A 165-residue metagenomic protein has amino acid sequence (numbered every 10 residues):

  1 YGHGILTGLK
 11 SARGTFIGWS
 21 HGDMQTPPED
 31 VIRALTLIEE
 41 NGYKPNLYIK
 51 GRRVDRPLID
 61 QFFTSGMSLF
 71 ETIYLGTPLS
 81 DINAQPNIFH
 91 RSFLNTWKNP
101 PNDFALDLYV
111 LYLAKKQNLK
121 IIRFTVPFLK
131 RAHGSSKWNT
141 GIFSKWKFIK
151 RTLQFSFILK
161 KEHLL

Functional and structural regions predicted by a protein language model:
Y1-S11, F16-W19, P28-F104, R131-K147 (+1 more regions): Acceptor/aglycone-binding surface of glycosyltransferases and processive sugar-polymer synthases
S20-G22, F124: Cofactor-binding loops of NAD(P)H-dependent oxidoreductases, dominated by short-chain dehydrogenase/reductases
M24-T26: Acidic metal-phosphate-binding loop of nucleotide-sugar-dependent transferases
P78, N99-N102, Y112-L129: Catalytic donor-sugar/metal-binding loop of nucleotide-sugar-dependent glycosyltransferases
Y109: Cell-envelope/extracellular polymer assembly enzymes that use nucleotide-activated donors
K150-L165: Terminal low-complexity segments of carbohydrate-biosynthetic enzymes
